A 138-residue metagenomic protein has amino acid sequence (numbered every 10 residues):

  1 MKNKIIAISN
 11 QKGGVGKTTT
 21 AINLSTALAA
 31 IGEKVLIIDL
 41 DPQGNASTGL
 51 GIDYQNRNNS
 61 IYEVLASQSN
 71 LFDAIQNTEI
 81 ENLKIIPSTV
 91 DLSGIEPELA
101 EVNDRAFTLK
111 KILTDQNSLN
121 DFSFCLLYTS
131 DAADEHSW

Functional and structural regions predicted by a protein language model:
M1-S130, S137: P-loop NTP-binding core
